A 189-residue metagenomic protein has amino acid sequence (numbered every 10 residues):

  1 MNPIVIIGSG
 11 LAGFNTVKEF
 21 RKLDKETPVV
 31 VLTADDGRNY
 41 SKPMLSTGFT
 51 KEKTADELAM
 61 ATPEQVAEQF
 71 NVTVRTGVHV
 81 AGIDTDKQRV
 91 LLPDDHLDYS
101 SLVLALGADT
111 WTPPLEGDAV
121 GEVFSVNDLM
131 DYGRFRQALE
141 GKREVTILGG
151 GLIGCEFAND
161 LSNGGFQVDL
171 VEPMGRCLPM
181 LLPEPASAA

Functional and structural regions predicted by a protein language model:
M1-V5, M60-L148: FAD-binding core/adjacent interface of flavoenzyme oxidoreductases
N2-V72, D160-L181: Beta1-alpha1 glycine-rich phosphate/pyrophosphate-binding loop at the start of Rossmann-like nucleotide-binding domains
G8-G13, G107, G149-G154: Conserved phosphate-binding and hydrolysis motifs of nucleotide-dependent enzymes
T27-L32, V120-F124, C155-E156: Short acidic/polar alpha-helix capping motifs at helix-coil junctions
R134-L182: Rossmann-like NAD(P)H-binding beta-loop-alpha module
L182-A189: Extracellular/periplasmic Venus flytrap/periplasmic-binding protein
